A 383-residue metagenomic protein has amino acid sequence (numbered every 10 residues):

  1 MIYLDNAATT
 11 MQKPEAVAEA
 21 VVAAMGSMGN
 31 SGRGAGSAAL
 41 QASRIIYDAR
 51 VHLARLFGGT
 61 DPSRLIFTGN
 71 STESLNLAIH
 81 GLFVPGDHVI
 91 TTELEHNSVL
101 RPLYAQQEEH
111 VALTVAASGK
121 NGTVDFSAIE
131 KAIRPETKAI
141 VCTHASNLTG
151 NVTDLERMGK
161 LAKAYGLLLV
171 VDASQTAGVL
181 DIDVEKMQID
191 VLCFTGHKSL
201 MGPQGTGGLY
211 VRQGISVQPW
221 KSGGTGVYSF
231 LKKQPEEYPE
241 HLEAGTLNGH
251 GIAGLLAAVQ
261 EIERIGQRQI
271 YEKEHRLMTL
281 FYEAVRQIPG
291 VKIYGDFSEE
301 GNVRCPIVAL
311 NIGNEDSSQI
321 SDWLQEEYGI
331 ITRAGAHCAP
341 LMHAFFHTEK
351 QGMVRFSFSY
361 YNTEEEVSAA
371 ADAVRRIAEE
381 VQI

Functional and structural regions predicted by a protein language model:
M1-I383: Pyridoxal 5′-phosphate
